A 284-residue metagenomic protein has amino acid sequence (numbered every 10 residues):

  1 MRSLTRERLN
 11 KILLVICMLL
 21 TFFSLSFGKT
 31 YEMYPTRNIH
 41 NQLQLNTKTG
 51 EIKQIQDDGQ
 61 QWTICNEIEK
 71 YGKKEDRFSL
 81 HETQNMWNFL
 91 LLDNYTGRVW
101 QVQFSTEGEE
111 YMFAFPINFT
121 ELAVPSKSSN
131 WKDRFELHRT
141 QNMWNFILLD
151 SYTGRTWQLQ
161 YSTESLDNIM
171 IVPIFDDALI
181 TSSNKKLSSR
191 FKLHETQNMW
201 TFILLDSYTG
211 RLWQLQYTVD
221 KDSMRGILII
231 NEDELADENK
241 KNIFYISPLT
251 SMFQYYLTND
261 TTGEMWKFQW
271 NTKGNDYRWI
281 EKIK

Functional and structural regions predicted by a protein language model:
M1-L9: N-terminal secretory signal peptides that target proteins for export/translocation
L13-F23: Bacterial N-terminal signal peptides
S26-T30: Boundary at the C-terminal end of the N-terminal hydrophobic targeting segment
Y34-T63: N-terminal targeting signals for Sec/Tat export/insertion, comprising classic cleavable signal peptides
H40-T47, N88-N94, W144-S151, W200-Y208 (+1 more regions): Short beta-strand motif characteristic of blades in beta-propeller domains
D58-K74, T106-W131, T163-L187, V219-K240 (+1 more regions): Trp- and S/T/G-rich repeat-edge/linker motifs of beta-rich repeat architectures
K73-L91, V124-Q141, S183-W200, D233-T258: Short, solvent-exposed interaction modules
E264-T272: Short, exposed beta-strand-loop hairpins at the edges of beta-sheets in extracellular/periplasmic proteins
